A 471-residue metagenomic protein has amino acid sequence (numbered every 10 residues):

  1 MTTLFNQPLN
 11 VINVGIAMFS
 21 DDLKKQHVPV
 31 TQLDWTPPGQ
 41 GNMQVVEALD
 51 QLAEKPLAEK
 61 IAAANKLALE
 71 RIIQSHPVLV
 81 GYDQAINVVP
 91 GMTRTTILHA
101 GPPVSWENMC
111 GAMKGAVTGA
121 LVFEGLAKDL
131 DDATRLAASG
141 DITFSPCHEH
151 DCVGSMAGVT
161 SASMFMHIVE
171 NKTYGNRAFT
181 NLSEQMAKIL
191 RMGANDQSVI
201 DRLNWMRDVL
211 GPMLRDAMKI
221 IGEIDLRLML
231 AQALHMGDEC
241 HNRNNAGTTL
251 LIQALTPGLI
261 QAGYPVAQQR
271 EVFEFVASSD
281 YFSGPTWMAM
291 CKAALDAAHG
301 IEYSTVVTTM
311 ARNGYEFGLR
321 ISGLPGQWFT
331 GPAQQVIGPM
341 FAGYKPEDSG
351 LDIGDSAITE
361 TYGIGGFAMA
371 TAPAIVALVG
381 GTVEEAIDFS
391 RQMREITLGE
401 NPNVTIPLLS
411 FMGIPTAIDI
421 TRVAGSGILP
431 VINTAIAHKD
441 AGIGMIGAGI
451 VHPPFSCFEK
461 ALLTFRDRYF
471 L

Functional and structural regions predicted by a protein language model:
T2-L471: Anaerobic metallocofactor- and corrinoid-dependent redox/one-carbon enzyme cores, especially those from methanogenesis
